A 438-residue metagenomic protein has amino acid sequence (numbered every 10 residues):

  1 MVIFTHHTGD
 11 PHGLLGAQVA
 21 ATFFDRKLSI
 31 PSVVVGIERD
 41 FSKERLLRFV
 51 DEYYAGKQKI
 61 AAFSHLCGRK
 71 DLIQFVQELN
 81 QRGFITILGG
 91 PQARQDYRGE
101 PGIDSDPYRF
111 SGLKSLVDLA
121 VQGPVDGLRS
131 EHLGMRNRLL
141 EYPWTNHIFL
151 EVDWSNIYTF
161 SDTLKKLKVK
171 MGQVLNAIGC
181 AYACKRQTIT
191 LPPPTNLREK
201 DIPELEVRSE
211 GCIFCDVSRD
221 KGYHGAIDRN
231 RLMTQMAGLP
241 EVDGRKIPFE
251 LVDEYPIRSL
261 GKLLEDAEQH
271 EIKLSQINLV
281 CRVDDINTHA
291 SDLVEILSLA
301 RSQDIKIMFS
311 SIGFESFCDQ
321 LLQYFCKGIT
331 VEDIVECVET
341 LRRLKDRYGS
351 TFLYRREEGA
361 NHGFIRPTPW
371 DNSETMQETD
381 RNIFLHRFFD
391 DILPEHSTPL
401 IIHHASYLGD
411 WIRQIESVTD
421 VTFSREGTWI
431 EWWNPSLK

Functional and structural regions predicted by a protein language model:
M1-N230: Acidic, low-complexity intrinsically disordered segments
A20, F49, D71-E78, R109 (+6 more regions): A general structural detector for well-ordered alpha-helical segments in enzyme core domains, enriched
L28, L79-F84, Q269-K273, Q303 (+1 more regions): Short helix-capping segments at alpha-helix termini
R39-R45, L66-D71, Y255-G261, V283-D292 (+2 more regions): Acidic-and-aromatic substrate-binding clefts and catalytic sites of carbohydrate-active enzymes
I60-A62, K246-V252, N278, L297-S316 (+1 more regions): Conserved C-terminal portion of the radical SAM core fold that forms the substrate/S-adenosylmethionine-binding
R82-T86, V117, K273-S275, K306 (+1 more regions): A short helix->loop->beta-strand "cap" motif at the edges of active sites that frequently abuts
V152-S350: Radical SAM [4Fe-4S] cluster-binding motif and immediate context
L408-K438: A cross-taxonomic marker for long C-terminal extensions/tails that follow the last structured domain
